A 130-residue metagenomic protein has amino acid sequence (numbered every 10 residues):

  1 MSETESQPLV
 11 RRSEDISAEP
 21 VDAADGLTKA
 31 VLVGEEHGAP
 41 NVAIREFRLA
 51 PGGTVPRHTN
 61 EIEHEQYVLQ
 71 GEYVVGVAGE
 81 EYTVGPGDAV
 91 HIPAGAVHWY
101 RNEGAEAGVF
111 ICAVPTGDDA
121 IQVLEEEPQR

Functional and structural regions predicted by a protein language model:
M1-N41, E125-R130: A short, N-terminal "cap"/entry segment at the start of jelly-roll beta-barrel domains of the cupin/DSBH fold
L27, V33, A43-I44, V75-V77 (+2 more regions): Anionic, Ser/Thr-rich low-complexity intrinsically disordered regions
A30, R45-N60, A94: Conserved short histidine dyad/triad with adjacent acidic residue
F47, Q66, V90: Conserved GNAT-family N-acetyltransferase fold
I62-Y73, A78: Glycine- and acidic-residue-biased ligand/ion/polar-headgroup-sensing regions
E72-V74, E81, V97, A107: Structural motif
G79-G95: Short acidic-glycine-tyrosine-enriched beta hairpin
A94-A120: Ligand-binding loop in jelly-roll beta-barrel domains
